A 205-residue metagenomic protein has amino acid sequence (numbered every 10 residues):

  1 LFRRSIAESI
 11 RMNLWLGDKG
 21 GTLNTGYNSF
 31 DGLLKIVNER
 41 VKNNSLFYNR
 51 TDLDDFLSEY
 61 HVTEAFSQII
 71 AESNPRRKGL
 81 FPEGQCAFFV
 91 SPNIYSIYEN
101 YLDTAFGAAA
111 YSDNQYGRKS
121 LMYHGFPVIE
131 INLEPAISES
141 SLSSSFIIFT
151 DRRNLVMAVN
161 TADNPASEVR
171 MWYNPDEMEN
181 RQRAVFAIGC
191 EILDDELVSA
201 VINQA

Functional and structural regions predicted by a protein language model:
I6-I10, L14, C190: Structural signal for hydrophobic packing residues in well-ordered secondary-structure cores of soluble enzyme domains
R11-S29: Short, glycine/acidic-rich hinge or "gate" loops at secondary-structure transitions that mediate conformational
K19-G20, Q85-I94: A glycine-rich phosphate-binding loop feature that marks nucleotide/adenosyl-phosphate handling sites
F30-E64, Q68-A71, E83, Y95-A205: Sequence/fold signature of self-assembling virion shell proteins
S73-F81: A short acidic-Thr-Gly-centered motif at the start of a beta-strand
